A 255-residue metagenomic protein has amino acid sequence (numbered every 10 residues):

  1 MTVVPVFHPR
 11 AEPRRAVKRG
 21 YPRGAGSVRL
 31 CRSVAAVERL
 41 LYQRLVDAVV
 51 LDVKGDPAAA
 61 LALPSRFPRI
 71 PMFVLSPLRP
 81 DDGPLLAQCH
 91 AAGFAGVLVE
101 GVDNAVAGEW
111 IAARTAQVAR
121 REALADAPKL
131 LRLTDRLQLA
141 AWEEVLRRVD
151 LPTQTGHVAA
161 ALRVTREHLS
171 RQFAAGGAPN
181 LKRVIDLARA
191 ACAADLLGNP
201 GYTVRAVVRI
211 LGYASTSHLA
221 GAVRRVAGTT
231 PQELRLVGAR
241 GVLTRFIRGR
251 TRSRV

Functional and structural regions predicted by a protein language model:
R32-A48, G55: Acidic, metal-coordinating helix/loop segments flanking the phosphotransfer/catalytic sites of two-component signaling
V49, R69-D81: A short, hydrophobic beta-strand element within the central beta-sheet of small alpha/beta folds
R79-G96: Alpha4 helix (beta4-alpha4-beta5 surface) of REC/receiver domains from two-component response regulators
L85, V102-A119: Receiver (REC) domain switch/output surface
R114-E143, R148-L151, T155, A175-L187: Short, Lys/Arg-enriched, Trp-marked, Pro/Gly-tolerant hinge/linker segments that flank
A140-Q154, F173, G177, A194-T203 (+3 more regions): Basic, amphipathic alpha-helical hairpins
G156-R183, I210-T230: Basic/polar phosphate-binding segments, predominantly the helix-turn-helix DNA-binding elements of transcriptional
G221-V255: …primarily DNA-binding HTH/wHTH and HhH modules…
